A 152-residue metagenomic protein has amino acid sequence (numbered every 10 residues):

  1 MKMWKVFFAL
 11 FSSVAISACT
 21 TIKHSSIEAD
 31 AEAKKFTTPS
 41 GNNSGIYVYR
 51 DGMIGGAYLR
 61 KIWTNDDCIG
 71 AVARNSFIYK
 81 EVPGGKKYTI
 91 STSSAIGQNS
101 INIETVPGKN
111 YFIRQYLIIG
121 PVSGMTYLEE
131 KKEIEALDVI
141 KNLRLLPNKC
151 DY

Functional and structural regions predicted by a protein language model:
M1-C19: Sec-dependent bacterial lipoprotein signal peptides
C19-G84, T89-Y152: Short loop/turn and low-complexity linker motifs enriched in small/turn-promoting residues
